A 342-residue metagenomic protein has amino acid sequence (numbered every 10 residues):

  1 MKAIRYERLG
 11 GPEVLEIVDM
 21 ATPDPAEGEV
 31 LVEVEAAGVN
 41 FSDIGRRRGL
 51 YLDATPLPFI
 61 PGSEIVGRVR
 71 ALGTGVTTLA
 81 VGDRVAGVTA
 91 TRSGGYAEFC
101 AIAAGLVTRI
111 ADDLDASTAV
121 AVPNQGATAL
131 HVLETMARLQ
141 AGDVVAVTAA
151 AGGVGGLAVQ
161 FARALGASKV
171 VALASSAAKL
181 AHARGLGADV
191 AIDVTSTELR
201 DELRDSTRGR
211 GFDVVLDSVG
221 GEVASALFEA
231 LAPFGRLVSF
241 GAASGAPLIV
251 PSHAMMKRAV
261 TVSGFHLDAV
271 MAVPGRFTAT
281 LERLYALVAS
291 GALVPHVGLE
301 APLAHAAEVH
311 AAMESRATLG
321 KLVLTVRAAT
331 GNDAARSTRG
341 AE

Functional and structural regions predicted by a protein language model:
A21-V39, L50-T91: Glycine-rich beta-strand-centered segment in the early N-terminal region that forms part of a ligand/cofactor-binding
A80-V81, A119-S196: Mid-domain Rossmann-like dinucleotide-binding core that forms the NAD(H)/NADP(H) cofactor-binding site
A86, A146, V215-L216: N-terminal Rossmann-like NAD(P) cofactor-binding module of classical short-chain dehydrogenase/reductase
T91-A104: A structural motif shared across PLP-dependent enzymes of the aminotransferase-like
D112-D115, R138-V144, G209-R210: Short helix-loop-beta connector
A149-A150, V219, A242: NAD(P)H cofactor-binding loop motif with strongest signal on the N-terminal glycine-rich segment
A167, A183, E222-A292, V326-E342: Glycine-rich phosphate-binding loop and adjacent beta-alpha segment of Rossmann(oid) nucleotide-cofactor-binding
E198-G209: Short amphipathic alpha-helix with an adjacent loop that forms part of the alpha/beta core around
